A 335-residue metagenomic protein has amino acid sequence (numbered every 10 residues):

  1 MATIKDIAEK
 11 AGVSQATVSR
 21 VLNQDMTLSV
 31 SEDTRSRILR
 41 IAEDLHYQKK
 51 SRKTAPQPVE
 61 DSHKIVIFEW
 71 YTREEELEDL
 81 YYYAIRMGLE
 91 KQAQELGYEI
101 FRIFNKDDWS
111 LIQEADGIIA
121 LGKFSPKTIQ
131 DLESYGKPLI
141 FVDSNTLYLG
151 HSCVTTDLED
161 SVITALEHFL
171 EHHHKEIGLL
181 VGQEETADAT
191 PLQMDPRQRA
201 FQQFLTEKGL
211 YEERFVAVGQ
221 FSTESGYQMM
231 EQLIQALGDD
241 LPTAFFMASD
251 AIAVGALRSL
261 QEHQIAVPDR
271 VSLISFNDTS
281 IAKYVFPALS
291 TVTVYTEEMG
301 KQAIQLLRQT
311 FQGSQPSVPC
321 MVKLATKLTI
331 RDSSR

Functional and structural regions predicted by a protein language model:
M1-Q57: N-terminal helix-turn-helix DNA-binding module of bacterial transcription factors
S19, Q57-E76, E176-T186: Short beta-strand segments enriched in small/hydrophobic residues
E60-E167, E171, L233-Q235, A251: Alpha-helical recognition/docking segments in bacterial nutrient-uptake and carbohydrate-utilization systems
R73-D79, F104-K106, T155-T164, L180-T206 (+5 more regions): Hinge/beta->alpha junction and helix N-cap segments in small-molecule ligand-binding domains
E114-L121, G178-V181, V216, D239-S249 (+1 more regions): Periplasmic-binding protein-like
I119, I140, S152-V154, G178 (+4 more regions): Hydrophobic/aromatic beta-strand patches that form the interior of the parallel beta-sheet core in alpha/beta enzyme
I234-R335: Flexible loop/turn connectors
